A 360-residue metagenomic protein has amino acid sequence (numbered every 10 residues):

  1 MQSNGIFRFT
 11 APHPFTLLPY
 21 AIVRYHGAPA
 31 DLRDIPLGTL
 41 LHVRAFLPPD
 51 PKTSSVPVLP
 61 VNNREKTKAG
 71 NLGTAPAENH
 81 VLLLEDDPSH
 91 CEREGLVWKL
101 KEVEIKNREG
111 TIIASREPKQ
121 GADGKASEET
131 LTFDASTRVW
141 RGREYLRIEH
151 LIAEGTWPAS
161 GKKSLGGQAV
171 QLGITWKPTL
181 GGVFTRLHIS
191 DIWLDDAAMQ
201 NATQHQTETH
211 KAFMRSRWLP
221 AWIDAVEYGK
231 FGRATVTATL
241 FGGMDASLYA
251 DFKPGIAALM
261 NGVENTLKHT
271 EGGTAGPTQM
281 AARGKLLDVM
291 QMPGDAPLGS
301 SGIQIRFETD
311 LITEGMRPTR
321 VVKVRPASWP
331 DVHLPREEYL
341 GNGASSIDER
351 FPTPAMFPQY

Functional and structural regions predicted by a protein language model:
M1-Y360: Short, flexible, surface-exposed loop segments at domain boundaries
